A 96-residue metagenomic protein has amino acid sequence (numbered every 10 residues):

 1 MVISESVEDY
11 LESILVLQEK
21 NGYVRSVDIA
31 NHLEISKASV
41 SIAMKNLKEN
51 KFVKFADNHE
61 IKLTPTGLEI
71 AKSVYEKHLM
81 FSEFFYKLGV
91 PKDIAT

Functional and structural regions predicted by a protein language model:
V2-I35: N-terminal helix-turn-helix DNA-binding core of bacterial DNA-binding proteins
S26, M44, F81: Helix-turn-helix DNA-binding elements, focusing on the entry/boundary residues of the two helices that contact DNA
H32, I70, K87: Residues within the alpha-helical elements of helix-turn-helix
K48-A56: A short, conserved structural fragment
H59-K77: Basic, amphipathic "hinge/linker" alpha-helix immediately C-terminal to the N-terminal HTH DNA-binding motif
L79-T96: Amphipathic alpha-helical dimerization/coiled-coil segments that flank or bridge DNA-binding/regulatory modules
